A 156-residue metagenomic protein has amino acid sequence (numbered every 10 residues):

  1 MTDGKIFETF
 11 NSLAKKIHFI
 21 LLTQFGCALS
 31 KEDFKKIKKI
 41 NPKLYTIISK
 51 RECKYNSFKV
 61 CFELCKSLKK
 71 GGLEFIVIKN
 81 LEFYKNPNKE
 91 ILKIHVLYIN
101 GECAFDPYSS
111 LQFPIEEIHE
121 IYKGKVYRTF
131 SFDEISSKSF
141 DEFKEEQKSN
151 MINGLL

Functional and structural regions predicted by a protein language model:
T2-L156: A structural boundary/capping signal
